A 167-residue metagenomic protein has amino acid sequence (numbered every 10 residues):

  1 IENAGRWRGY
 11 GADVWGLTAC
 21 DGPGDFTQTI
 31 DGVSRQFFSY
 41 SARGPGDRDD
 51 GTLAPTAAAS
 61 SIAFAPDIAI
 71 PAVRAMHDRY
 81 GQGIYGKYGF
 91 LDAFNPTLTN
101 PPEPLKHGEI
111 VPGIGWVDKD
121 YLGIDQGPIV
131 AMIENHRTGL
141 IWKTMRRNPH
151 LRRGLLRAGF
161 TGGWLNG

Functional and structural regions predicted by a protein language model:
I1-G167: Ser/Thr/Asn(+Pro)-rich, low-complexity disordered segments
